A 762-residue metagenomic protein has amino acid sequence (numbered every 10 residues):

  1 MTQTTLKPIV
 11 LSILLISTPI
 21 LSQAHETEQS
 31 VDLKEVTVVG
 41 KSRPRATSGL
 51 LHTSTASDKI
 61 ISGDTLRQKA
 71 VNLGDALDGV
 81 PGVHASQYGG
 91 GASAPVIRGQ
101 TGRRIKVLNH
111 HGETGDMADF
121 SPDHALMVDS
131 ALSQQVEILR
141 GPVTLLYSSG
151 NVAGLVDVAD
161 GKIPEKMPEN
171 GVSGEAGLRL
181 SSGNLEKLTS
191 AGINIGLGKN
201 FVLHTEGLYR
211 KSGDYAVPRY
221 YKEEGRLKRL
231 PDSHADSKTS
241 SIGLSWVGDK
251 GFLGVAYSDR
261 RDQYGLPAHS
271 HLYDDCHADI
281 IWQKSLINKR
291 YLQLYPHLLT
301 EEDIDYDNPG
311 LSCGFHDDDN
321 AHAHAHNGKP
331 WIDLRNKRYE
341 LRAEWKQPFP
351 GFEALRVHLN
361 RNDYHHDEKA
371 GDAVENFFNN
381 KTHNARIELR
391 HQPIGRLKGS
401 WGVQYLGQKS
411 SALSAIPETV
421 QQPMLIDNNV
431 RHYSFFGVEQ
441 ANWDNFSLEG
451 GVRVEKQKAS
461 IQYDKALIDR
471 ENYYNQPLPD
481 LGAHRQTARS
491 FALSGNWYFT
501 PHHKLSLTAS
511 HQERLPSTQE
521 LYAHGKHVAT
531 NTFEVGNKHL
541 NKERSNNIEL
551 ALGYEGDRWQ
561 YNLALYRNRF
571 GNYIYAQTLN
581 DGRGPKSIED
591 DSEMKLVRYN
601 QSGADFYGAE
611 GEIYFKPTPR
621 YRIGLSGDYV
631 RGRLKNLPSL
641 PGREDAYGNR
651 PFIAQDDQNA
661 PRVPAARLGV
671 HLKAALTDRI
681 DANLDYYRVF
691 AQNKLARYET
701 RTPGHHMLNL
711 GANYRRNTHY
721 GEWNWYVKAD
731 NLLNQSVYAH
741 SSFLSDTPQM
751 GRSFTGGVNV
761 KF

Functional and structural regions predicted by a protein language model:
M1-G82, K106, N194-I195, L334 (+7 more regions): N-terminal Sec signal peptide and the immediately downstream disordered periplasmic leader that contains the TonB box
L11, N194-G198, S240, S245-D249 (+9 more regions): Conserved C-terminal beta-signal and adjacent last beta-strands/turns of outer-membrane beta-barrel proteins
E26, V31-M167, L185, E513 (+3 more regions): Acidic, small-polar-rich N-terminal luminal/periplasmic segments of exported/outer-membrane proteins
G171-G177, L185-L188, N194-N308, C313-G328: Periplasmic-side early beta-strands and strand-to-turn transitions of outer-membrane beta-barrels
V247, F252-R260, N327-G482, Q486-Y498 (+6 more regions): Face-selective signature of the C-terminal outer-membrane beta-barrel domain
T382-L389, H432-S434, V535-N541, N547 (+4 more regions): Outer membrane beta-barrel strand-and-loop segments of large Gram-negative receptors, especially TonB-dependent
G395, G399, N442-L448, Q457 (+3 more regions): Gram-negative outer-membrane beta-barrel transporters
K409-I416, K458-L478, A483, P501-I548 (+4 more regions): Surface-exposed extracellular loop regions of Gram-negative outer-membrane beta-barrel proteins, predominantly
